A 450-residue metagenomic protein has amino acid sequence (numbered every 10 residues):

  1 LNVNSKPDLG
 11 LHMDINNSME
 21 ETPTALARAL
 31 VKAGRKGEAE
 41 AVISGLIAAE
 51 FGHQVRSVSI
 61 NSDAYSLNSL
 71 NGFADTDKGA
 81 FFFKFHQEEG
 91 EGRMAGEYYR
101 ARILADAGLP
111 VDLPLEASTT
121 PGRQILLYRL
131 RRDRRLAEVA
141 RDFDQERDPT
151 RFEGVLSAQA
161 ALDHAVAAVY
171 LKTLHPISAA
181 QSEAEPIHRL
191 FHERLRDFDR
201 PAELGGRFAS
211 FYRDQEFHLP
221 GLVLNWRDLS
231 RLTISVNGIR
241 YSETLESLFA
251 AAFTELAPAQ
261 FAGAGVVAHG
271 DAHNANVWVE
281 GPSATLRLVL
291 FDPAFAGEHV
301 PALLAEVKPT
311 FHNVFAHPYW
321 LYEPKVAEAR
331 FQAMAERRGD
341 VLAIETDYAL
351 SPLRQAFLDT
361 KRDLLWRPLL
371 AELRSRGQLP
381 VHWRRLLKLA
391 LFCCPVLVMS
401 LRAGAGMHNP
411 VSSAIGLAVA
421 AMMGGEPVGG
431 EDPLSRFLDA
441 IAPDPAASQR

Functional and structural regions predicted by a protein language model:
M13-I60, G90-G92, A284, A371-R450: Regulatory N- and C-terminal appendages and interdomain linkers associated with kinase/kinase-like NTP transferase
L70-M94: ATP-binding glycine-rich loop module of kinase domains
E91-L104: The N-lobe alphaC helix and its flanking beta3-alphaC-beta4 segment of protein kinase-like domains, centered on
L104, G281, L288, A296 (+2 more regions): Active-site activation/catalytic loop segments of kinase-like enzymes and analogous catalytic loops in related
A105-A117: Conserved HxN/HPN-centered segment at the entrance to the catalytic loop of eukaryotic protein kinase-like domains
L126-D133: Short pocket-lining segment of the protein kinase catalytic domain that shapes the ATP-binding cleft
V139-H269, E280-S283: ATP-dependent phospho-/nucleotidyl transfer catalytic cores
